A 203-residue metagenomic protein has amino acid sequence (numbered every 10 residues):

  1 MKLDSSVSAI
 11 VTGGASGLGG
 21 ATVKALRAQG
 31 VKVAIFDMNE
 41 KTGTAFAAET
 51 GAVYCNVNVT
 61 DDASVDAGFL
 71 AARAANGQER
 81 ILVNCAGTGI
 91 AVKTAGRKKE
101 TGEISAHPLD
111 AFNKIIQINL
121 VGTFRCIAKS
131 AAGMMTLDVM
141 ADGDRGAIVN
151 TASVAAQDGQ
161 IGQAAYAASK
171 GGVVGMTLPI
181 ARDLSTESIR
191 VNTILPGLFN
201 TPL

Functional and structural regions predicted by a protein language model:
K2-A34, I180: Canonical Rossmann dinucleotide-binding motif of NAD(H)/NADP(H)-dependent dehydrogenases/reductases, specifically
Q29-A45: Conserved glycine-rich Rossmann-like NAD(P)H-binding loop of the short-chain dehydrogenase/reductase
E40-K41, V57-L70, L109: The beta1-alpha1 cofactor-binding region of Rossmann-like NAD(H)/NADP(H)-dependent oxidoreductases
K93-N113: Substrate-binding pocket helix/loop in short-chain dehydrogenase/reductase
I127, S169, T177: Active-site helix of classical SDR
A132, R182-D183: Alpha-helical segment proximal to the catalytic Tyr-Lys
S153: Residue(s) in the substrate-gating loop at a strand-loop-helix junction that position the organic substrate next
